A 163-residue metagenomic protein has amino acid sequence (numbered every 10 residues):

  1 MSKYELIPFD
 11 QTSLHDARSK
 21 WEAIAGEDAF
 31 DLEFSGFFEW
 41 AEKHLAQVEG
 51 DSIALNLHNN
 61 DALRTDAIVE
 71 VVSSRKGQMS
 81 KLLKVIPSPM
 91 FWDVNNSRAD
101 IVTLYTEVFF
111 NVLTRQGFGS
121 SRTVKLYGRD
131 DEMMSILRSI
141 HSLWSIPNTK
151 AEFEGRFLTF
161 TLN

Functional and structural regions predicted by a protein language model:
M1-N96, R115-K125, R129, R138-N163: Non-catalytic substrate-recognition and accessory regions of acyl/acetyltransferase enzymes
V94-T114: Conserved acetyl-CoA-binding loop-helix of GNAT-fold acetyltransferases
M133-M134: Short, well-ordered alpha-helical microsegments
